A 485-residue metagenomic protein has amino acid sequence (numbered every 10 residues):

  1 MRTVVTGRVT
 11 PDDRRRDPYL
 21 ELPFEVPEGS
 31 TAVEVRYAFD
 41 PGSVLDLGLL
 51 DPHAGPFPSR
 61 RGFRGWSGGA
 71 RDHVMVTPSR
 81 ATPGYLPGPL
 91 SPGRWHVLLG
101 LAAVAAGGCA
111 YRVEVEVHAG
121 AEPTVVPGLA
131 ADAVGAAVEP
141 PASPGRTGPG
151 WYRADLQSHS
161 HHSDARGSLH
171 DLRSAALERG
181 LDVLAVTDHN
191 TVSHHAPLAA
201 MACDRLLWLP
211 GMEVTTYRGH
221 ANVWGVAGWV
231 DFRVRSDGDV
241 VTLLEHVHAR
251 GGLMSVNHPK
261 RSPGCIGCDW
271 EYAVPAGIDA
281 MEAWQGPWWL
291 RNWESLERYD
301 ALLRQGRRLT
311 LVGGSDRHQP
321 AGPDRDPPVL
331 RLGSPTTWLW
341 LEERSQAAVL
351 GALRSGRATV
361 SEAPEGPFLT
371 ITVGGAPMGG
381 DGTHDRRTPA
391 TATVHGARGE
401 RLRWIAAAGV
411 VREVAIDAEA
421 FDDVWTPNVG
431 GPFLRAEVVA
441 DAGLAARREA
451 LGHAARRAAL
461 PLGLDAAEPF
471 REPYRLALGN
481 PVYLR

Functional and structural regions predicted by a protein language model:
M1-D40, E114-E122, L129-A131, A142-G148: Solvent-exposed, flexible loop/coil segments flanking beta-strands in beta-rich domains
R2-R15, Y37-T82, P92: Surface-exposed beta-strand/loop patches in noncatalytic accessory domains and peripheral targeting/linker segments
G29-E34, L86-G108, G430-R435: Noncatalytic modules at the cell exterior or secretory-pathway interfaces, chiefly beta-strand-rich lectin/adhesion
S30, D40-S43, H395-R401: Short proline/glycine-enriched turn/loop motifs at strand-loop junctions of beta-rich domains
L45, A105-E116: Edge beta-strands of jelly-roll/beta-sandwich modules across compartments, strongly enriched in secreted/luminal
L49-D51, V113-V117, W404-A406: Conserved aromatic beta-strand anchor motif in extracellular beta-sandwich/beta-rich domains
G120, P140-G145, T310, P320-R485: C-terminal functional module detector
E139-A276, E282-Y299, Q305, G314-D324 (+1 more regions): A metal-dependent hydrolase metal-coordination microenvironment
